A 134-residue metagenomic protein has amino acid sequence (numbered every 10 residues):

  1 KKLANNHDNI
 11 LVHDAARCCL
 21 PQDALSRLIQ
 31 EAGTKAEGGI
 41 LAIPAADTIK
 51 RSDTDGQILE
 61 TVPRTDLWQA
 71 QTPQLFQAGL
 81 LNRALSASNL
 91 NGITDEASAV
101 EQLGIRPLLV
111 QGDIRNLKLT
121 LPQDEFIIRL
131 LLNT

Functional and structural regions predicted by a protein language model:
K1-N9: Active-site nucleotide-sugar/metal-binding loop of Leloir-type enzymes
A4, Q30-G33, N133: Residue-level signal for alpha-helix termini/capping positions
H7, H13-A16, T72: Short acidic donor-binding/metal-coordinating loop in glycosyltransferase active sites
I10-H13, L108-Q111: Short beta-strands and strand-loop turn motifs
H13-D14, P44, Q77, L121: Residue-level signal for inorganic ion chemistry
A16, N89, I114-L117: Glycine-rich "substrate-gating" loop/helix at the edge of Rossmann-like oxidoreductase active sites
C19-V110: Conserved core of the sugar-phosphate nucleotidyltransferase
N116-T134: Hydrophobic helical membrane-anchoring modules
